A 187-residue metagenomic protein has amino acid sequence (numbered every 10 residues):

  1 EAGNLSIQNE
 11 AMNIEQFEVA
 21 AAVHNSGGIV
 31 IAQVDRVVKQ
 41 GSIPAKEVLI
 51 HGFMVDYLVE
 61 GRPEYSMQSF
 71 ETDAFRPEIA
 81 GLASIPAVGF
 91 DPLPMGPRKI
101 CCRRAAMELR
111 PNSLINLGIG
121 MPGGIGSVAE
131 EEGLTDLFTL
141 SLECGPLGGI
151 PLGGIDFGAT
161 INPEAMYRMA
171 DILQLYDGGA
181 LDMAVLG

Functional and structural regions predicted by a protein language model:
E1-P86, G148-G187: Conserved phosphate- and dinucleotide-binding cores of soluble alpha/beta proteins, encompassing both enzyme active
I85-E164, R168: N-terminal active-site beta-alpha-beta segment that forms phosphate/nucleotide-binding and substrate-recognition loops
